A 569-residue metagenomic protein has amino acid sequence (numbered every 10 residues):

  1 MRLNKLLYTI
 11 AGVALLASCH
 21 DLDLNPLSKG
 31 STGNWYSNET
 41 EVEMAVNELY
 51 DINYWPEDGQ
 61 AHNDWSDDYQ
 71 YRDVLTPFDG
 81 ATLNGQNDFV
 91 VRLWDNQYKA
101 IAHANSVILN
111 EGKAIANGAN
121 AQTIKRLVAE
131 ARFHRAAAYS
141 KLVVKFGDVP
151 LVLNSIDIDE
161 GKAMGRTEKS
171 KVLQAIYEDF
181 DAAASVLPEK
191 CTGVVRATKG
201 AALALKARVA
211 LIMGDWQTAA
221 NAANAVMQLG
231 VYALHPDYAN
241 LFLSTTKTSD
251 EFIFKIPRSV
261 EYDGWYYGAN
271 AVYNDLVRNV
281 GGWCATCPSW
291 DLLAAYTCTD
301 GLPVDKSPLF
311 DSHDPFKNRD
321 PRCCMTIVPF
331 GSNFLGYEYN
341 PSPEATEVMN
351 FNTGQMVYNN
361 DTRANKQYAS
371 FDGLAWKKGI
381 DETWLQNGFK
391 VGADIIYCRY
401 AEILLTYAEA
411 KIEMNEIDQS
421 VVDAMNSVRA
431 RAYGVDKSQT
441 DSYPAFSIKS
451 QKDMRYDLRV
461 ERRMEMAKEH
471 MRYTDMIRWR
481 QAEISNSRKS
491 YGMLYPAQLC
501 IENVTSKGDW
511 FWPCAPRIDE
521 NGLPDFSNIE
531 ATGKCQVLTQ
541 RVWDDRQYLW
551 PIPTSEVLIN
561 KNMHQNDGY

Functional and structural regions predicted by a protein language model:
L3, L16-T40, A136, I176 (+2 more regions): Bacterial Sec-dependent N-terminal signal peptides
S18-C19, Q97-A100, A175-Y177, F242-L302 (+5 more regions): Long, intrinsically disordered, low-complexity segments
C19-A61, Y296, L302-P303, H313-K317 (+1 more regions): Membrane-proximal, proline-rich intrinsically disordered regions
E39-W55, D73-F146, G161-Q174, F180-V194 (+4 more regions): Conserved, well-structured interaction surfaces
L309-R399, G568-Y569: Flexible, polar/acidic helix-loop-strand segments at domain edges
